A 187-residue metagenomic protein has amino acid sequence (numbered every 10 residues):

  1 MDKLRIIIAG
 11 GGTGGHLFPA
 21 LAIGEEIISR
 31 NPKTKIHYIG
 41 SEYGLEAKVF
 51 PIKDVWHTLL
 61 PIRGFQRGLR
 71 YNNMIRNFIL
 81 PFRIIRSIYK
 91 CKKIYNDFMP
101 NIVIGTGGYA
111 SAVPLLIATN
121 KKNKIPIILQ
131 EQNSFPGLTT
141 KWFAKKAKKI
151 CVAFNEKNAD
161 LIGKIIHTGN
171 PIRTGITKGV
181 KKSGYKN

Functional and structural regions predicted by a protein language model:
D2, H37, W56, T119-K186: Active-site-proximal region of nucleotide-activated glycan assembly enzymes, centered on histidine/acidic-rich loops
K3-T13, K33-I84, T168: Conserved nucleotide-sugar phosphate-binding/catalytic loop shared by glycosyltransferases and other
T13-G14, G108-A110, S134-F135: Residue-level detector of alpha-helix initiation sites
G15, F50, G107, I150: Residue-level signature of catalytic and energy-coupling elements of molecular machines, predominantly ATP/GTP-dependent
H16-I27: Short amphipathic alpha-helix
Y43-A47, P100-K121: An aromatic- and histidine-rich active-site surface loop
N77-K93, G184-Y185: Glycine-rich, highly charged phosphate/nucleotide-binding loops
C91-A110, P126-Q130: Short N-terminal targeting/anchoring amphipathic segment
